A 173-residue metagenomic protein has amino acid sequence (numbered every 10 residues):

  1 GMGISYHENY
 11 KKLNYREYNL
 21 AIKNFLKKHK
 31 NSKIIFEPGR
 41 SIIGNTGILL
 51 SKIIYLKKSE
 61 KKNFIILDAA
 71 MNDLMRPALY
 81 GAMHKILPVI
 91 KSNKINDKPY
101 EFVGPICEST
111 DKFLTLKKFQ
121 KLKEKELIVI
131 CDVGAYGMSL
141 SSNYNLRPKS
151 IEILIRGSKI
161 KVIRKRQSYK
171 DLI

Functional and structural regions predicted by a protein language model:
G1-Y6, P38-R40: Glycine-rich beta-strand-to-loop/alpha-helix junction loops that act as flexible
Y6-E8, M75: Activation segment
E8, L13-N14: Conserved N-terminal phosphate-binding loop of PLP-dependent enzymes in the Aspartate aminotransferase
N14, Y18, N145: Short acidic-hydrophobic sequence patches enriched in Asp/Glu that either
Y18-H29: Alpha-helix-loop-beta-strand connector modules within alpha/beta enzyme cores
S32-I173: Charged (often Lys/Glu-rich) extended helix/loop segments that serve as interaction or gating elements
